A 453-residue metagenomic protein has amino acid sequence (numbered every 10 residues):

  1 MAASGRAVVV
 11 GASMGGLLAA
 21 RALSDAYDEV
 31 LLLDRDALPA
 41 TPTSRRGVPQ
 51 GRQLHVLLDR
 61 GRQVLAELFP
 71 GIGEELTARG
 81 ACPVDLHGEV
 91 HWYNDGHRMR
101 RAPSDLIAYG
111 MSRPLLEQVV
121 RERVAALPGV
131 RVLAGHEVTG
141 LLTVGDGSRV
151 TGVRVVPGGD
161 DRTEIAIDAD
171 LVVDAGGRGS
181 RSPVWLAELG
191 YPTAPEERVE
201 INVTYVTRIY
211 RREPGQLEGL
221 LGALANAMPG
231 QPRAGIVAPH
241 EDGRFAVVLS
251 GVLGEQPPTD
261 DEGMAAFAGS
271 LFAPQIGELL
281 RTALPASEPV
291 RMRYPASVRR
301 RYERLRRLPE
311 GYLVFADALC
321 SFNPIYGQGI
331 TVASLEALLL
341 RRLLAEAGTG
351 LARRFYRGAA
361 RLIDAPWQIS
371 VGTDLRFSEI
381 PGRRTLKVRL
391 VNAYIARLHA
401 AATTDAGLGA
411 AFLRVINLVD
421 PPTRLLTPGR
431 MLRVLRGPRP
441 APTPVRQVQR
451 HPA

Functional and structural regions predicted by a protein language model:
A2-D36: N-terminal Rossmann-like FAD-binding beta1-loop-alpha1 element of flavoenzymes
R6-V8, G15, V30-L32, F69-E89 (+3 more regions): Membrane-embedded alpha-helical bundles of multi-pass transporters/translocases, especially carrier/permease families
A22, T41-H91: N-terminal FAD cofactor-binding segment of flavoenzymes
V56-L57, P103-E122, R181, P258-T259: Short beta-strand to alpha-helix junction loop
N94-R113, V150-G152, S250-V252: Helix-loop-beta segment of a Rossmann-like dinucleotide-binding subdomain
G110, E255-L339, L343-L362: FAD/FMN-dependent oxidoreductases across multiple families
A126-F272: Predominantly flavin-linked oxidoreductase catalytic cores and closely associated redox partners
R341-A453: C-terminal helical "tail/cap" subdomain of flavin- and related membrane-associated enzymes
